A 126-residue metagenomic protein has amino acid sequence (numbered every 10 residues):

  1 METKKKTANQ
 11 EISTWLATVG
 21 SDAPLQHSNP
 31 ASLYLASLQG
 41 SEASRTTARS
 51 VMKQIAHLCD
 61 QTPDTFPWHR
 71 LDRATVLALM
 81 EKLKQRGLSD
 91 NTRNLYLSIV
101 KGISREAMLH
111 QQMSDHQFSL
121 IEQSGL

Functional and structural regions predicted by a protein language model:
M1-T18, I103-E106: N-terminal helical hairpins
T18-L33: Short alpha-helical hairpin
S32-T46, S50-L126: N-terminal core-binding DNA-recognition domain of tyrosine recombinases/integrases
